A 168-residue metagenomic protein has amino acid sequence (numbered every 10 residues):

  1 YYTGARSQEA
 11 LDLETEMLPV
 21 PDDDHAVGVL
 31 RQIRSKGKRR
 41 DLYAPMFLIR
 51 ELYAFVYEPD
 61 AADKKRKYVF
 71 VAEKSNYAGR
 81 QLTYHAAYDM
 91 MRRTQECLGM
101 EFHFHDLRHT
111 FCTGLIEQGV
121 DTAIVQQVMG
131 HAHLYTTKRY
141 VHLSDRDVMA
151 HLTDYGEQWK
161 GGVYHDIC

Functional and structural regions predicted by a protein language model:
T3, Q8, D12-E51: Conserved tyrosine-mediated DNA breakage-rejoining catalytic core shared by Y-recombinases
R6, R40, L52-A61, R108: Short, cationic motifs built from Arg/Lys/His that form the positively charged side of catalytic pockets
S7, T122, L134: Helix-turn-helix DNA-binding elements, focusing on the entry/boundary residues of the two helices that contact DNA
L11, Q126, K138: The alpha-helix within a helix-turn-helix
M46-M100: Active-site/catalytic core of tyrosine-dependent DNA strand-transfer enzymes
Y88-Q127, H131: Short, basic (Lys/Arg/His-rich) helix/loop patches that form interaction surfaces in the mid-to-C-terminal regions
M129, H133-D154: Catalytic-site neighborhood detector that most strongly recognizes the C-terminal catalytic loop/helix of tyrosine
G156-C168: C-terminal secondary-structure termini that scaffold catalytic or DNA-interacting sites
